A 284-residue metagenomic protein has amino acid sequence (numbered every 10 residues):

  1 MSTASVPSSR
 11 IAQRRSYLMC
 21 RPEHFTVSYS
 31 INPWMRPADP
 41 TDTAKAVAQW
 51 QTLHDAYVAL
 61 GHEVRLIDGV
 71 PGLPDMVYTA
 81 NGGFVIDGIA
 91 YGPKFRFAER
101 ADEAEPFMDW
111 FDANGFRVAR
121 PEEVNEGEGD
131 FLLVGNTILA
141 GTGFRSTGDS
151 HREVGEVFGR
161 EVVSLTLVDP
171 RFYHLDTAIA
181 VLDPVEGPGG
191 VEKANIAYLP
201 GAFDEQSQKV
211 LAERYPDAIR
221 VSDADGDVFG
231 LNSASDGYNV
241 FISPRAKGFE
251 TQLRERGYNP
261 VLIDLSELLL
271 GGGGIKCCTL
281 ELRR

Functional and structural regions predicted by a protein language model:
M1-R284: The feature marks the mature, well-folded catalytic cores of soluble enzymes
